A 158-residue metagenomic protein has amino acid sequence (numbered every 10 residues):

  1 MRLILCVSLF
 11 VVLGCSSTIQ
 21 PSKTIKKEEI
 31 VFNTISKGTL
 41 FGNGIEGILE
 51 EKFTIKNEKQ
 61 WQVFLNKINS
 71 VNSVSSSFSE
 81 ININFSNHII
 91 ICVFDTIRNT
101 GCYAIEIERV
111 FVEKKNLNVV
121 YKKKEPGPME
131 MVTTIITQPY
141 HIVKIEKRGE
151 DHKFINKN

Functional and structural regions predicted by a protein language model:
I4-L13: Sec-dependent N-terminal signal peptides
C15-N158: Exposed, flexible binding/inhibitory loops of compact, secreted disulfide-stabilized domains
